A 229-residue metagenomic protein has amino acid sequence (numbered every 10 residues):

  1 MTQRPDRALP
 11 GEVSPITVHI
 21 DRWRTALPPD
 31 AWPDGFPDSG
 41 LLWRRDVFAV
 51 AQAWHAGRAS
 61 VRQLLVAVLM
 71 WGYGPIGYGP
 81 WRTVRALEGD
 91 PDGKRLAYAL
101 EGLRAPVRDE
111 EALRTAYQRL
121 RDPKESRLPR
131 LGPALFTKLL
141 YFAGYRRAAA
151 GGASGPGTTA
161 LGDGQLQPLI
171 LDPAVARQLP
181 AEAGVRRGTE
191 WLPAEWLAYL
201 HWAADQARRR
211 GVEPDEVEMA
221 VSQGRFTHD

Functional and structural regions predicted by a protein language model:
M1-E88: Structure-specific DNA junction-binding interface
M1-P29, T137, G144-D229: C-terminal accessory module of base-excision DNA glycosylases/AP lyases that mediates lesion recognition and DNA
G40-D46, L113-Y117, L197-A198: Short acidic alpha-helix initiation/capping motifs at coil-to-helix transition points, especially at protein N-termini
V50-W54, A67, W71, G102 (+5 more regions): Residues that form generic nucleotide/phosphate-binding pockets
G57-S60, G72-L128: Helix-hairpin-helix/helix-loop-helix acidic hairpins
W71, Y141-G144: Histidine- and/or cysteine-centered catalytic micro-motif in compact active-site loops
